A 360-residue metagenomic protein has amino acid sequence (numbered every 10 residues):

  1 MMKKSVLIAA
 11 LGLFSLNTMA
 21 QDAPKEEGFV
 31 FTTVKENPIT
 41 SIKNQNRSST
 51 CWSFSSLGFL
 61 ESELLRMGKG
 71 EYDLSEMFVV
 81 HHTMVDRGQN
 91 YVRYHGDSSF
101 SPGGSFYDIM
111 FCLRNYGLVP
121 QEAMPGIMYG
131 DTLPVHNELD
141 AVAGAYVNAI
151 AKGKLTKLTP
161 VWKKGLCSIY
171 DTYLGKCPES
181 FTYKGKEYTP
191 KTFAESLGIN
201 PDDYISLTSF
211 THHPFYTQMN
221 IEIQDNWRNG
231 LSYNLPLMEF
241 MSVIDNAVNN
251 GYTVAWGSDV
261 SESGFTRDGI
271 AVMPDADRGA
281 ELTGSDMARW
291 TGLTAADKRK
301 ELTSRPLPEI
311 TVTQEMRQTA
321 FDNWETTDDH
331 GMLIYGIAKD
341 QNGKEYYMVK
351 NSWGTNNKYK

Functional and structural regions predicted by a protein language model:
M1-D22: Bacterial Sec-dependent N-terminal signal peptides
D22-N37, S41: N-terminal regions that are enriched for targeting/export leaders and immediately downstream pro/stem segments
N37-S49, Y94-F100, W227-N234, V243-I244 (+1 more regions): Second-shell loop/turn segments in exported
T50-S53, F78-H81, I109-C112, P120-A123 (+3 more regions): Structural recognition of the beta-strand scaffold that forms the well-ordered cores of secreted hydrolase catalytic
W52-L64: Alpha-helical support elements that line or immediately flank enzyme active sites and cofactor-binding pockets
L57-F59, M84-R87, P120, Y129 (+3 more regions): Solvent-exposed loop/turn segments at secondary-structure junctions within structured extracellular/periplasmic domains
E76-E187: Papain-like cysteine protease catalytic cores
K164-K360: Active-site signature of cysteine proteases
